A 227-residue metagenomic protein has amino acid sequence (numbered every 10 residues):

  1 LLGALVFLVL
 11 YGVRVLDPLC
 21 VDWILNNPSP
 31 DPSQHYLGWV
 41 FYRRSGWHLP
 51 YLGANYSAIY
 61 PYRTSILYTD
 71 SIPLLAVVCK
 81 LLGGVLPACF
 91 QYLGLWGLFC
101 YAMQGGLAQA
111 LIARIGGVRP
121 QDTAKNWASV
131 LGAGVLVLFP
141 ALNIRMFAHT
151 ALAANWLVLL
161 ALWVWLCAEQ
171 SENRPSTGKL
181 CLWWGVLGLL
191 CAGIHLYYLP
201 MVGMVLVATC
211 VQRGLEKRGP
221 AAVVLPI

Functional and structural regions predicted by a protein language model:
L1, V21-D22, N26, I59-Y60 (+2 more regions): Short hydrophobic "helix-edge" motifs at membrane interfaces and signal-peptide entry regions
L1-L5, V186, R218-I227: Hydrophobic alpha-helical membrane-interfacial segments at the cytosolic entry of transmembrane helices
L1-V9, P73, E169, W183 (+1 more regions): Membrane-embedded, hydrophobic transmembrane alpha-helices
F7-M103, F139-P140, H149, A153-A154: Membrane-interface coil-to-helix junctions
V15-L19, G84, A88, G117-V118 (+2 more regions): Transmembrane helix-loop junctions in multipass membrane proteins, especially transporters and channels
I72-A76, S176-T177, C181, G219: Coil-to-alpha-helix initiation sites in intrinsically disordered, low-complexity, charged segments
W96-I115, K125-S171, T177-R213: Membrane-embedded helix bundles of polyisoprenyl
